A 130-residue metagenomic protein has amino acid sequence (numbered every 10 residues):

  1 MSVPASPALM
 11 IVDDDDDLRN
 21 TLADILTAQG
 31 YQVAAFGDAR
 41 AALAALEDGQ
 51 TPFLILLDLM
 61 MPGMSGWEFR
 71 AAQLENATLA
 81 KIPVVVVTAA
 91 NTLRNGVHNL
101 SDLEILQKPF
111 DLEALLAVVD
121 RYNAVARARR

Functional and structural regions predicted by a protein language model:
M1-M10, D111-R130: Non-catalytic signal-transmission and effector/linker regions of two-component phosphorelay proteins
N20-A28: Charged docking surfaces used in two-component/phosphorelay signaling
A35-L54: Acidic, metal-coordinating helix/loop segments flanking the phosphotransfer/catalytic sites of two-component signaling
L57-D58: Active-site residues of response regulator receiver
M61: Receiver (REC) domain active-site loop signature in two-component systems and cognate sites in sensor histidine kinases
V85-V87: Hydrophobic/aromatic residues positioned on beta-strands within the core alpha/beta folds
K108: A Lys-centered signature of the CheY-like receiver
